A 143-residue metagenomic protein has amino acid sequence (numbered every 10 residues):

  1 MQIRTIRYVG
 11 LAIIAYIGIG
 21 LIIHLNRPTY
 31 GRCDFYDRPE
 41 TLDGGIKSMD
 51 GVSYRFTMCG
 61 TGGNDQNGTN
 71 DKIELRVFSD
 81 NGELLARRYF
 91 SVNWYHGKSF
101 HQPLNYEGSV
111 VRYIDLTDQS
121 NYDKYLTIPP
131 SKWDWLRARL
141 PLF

Functional and structural regions predicted by a protein language model:
R4-D34, V92-F143: Acidic, small-residue rich beta-repeat scaffolds with periodic aromatic anchors
G18-R87: N-terminal export/targeting and maturation segments
